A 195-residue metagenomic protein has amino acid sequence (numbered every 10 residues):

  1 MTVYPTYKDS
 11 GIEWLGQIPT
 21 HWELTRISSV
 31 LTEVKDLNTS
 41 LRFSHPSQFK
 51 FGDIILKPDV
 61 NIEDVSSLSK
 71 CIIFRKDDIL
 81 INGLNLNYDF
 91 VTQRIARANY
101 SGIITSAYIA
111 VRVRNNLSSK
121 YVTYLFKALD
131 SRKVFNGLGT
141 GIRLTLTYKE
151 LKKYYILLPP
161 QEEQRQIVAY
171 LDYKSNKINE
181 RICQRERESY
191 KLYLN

Functional and structural regions predicted by a protein language model:
T6-N38, K153, Q161-R165, Y173-E180 (+1 more regions): Non-catalytic DNA-recognition/assembly elements of restriction-modification systems
T6-S10, G102-A107, T140-R165: A short glycine-rich beta-alpha junction/loop motif
Y7, S28-V65: DNA target-recognition patches
E23, K57, E63, S69 (+1 more regions): Residue-level recognition of short, solvent-exposed, well-ordered loop/turn junctions that link secondary-structure
E63, L68-S69, G141, K153: A structural connector/turn signal
I72-S131, T147-Y148: A short beta-sheet element
Y121-L125, Y170, R181: Short amphipathic alpha-helical coupling segments at ligand-binding clamshell hinges and other catalytic/signaling
